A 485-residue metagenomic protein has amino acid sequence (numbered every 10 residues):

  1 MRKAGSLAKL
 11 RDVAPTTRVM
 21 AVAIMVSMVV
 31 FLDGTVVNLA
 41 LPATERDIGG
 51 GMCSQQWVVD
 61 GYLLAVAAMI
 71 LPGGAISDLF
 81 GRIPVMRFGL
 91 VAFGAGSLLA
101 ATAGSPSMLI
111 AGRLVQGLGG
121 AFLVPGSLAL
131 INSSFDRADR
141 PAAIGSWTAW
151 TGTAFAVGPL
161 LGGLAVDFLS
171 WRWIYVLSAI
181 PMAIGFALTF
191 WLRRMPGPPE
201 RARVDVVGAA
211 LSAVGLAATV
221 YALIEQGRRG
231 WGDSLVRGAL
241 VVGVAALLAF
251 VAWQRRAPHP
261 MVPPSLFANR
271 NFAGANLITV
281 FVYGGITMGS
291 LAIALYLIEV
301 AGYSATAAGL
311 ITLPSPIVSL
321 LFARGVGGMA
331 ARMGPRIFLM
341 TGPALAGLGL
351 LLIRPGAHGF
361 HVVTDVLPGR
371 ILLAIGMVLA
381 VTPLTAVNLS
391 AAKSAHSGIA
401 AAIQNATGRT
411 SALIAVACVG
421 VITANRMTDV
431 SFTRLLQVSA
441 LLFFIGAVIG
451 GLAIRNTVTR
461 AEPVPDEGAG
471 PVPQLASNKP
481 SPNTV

Functional and structural regions predicted by a protein language model:
M1-P15, P198, A453-V485: Intrinsic disorder in cytosolic terminal tails and internal cytosolic loops of multi-pass membrane transporters
R2-W191, V326, M333, L339 (+5 more regions): Transmembrane-helix bundle of Major Facilitator Superfamily
G5-D12, P199-V206, V251-A275, G468-Q474: Juxtamembrane intracellular "pre-TM" segments in multi-pass secondary transporters
R18-L39, M52, V58, A149-W150 (+4 more regions): 12-transmembrane solute porter fold
P106, S170, P196-A202, Q226-G232 (+1 more regions): Membrane-interface helix caps and helix-loop-helix hairpins in membrane proteins
A179-P198, A213-E225, V242-A257, G446-N456: C-terminal membrane-cytosol helix-exit motif in multi-pass small-molecule transporters
Y221-G230, N388-S390: Juxtamembrane C-cap of transmembrane helices in multi-pass membrane transport proteins
